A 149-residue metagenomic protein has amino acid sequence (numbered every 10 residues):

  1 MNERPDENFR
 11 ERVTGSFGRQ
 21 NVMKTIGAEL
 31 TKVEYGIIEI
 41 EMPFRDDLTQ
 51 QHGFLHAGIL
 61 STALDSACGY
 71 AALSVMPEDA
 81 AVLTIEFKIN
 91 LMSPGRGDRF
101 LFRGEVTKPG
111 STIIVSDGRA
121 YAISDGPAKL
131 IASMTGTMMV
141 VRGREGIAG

Functional and structural regions predicted by a protein language model:
M1-G149: Terminal targeting signals and extreme-terminal segments of soluble enzymes
